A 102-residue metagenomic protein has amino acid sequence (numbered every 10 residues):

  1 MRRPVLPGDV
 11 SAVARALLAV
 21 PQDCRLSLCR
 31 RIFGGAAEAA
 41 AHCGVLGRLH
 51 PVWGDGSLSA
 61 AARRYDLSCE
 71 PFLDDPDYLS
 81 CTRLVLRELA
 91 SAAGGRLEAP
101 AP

Functional and structural regions predicted by a protein language model:
M1-R2, L73: A general boundary/transition motif marking the beginning of the first structured unit of a protein
R2-A37: Short terminal alpha-helical segments
V10-S11, L58, A62, L86: Generic L/I/V-rich hydrophobic alpha-helical segments across diverse proteins
Q22, A36-G44, G54-A60, A90 (+1 more regions): Short alpha-helix boundary/capping elements
S27-R31, L46-G47, E98-P102: Short glycine-rich, low-complexity/disordered patches
H42-D75: Short, charged early-sequence alpha-helical segments and their helix-coil boundaries
R63-P102: Amphipathic alpha-helical binding modules
